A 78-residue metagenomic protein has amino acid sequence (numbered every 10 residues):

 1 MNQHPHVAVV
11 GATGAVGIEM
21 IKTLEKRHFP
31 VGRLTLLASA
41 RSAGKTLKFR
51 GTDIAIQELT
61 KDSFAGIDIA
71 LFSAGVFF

Functional and structural regions predicted by a protein language model:
M1-F78: N-terminal Rossmann-like NAD(P) cofactor-binding subdomain of oxidoreductases, focused on the glycine-rich
